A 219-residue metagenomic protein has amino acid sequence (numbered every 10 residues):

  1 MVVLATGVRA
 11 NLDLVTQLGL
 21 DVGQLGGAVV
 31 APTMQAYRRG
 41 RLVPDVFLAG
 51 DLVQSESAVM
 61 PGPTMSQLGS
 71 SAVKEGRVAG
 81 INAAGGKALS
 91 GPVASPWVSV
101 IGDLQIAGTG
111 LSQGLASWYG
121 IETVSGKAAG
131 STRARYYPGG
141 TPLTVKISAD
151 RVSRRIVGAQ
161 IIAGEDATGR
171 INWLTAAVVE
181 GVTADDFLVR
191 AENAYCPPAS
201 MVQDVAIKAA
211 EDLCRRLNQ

Functional and structural regions predicted by a protein language model:
M1, G23-L25, A94, L111 (+1 more regions): Short beta-strand-initiation
M1-V78, W173, A177: FAD-site-proximal beta/loop scaffold in flavoenzymes
L4-T6, L104-T109, Y119-Q219: Flexible, glycine-rich terminal cap/loop adjacent to redox cofactors in electron-transfer oxidoreductases
D21-L25, G86-W97, E122-G126: A short alpha-helix-loop-beta-strand transition element characteristic of N-terminal alpha/beta dinucleotide-binding
R38-R39, V98, Y137: Short secondary-structure boundary/capping segments
A49-S112, A199-N218: A conserved FAD-binding loop/helix module that cradles the flavin
